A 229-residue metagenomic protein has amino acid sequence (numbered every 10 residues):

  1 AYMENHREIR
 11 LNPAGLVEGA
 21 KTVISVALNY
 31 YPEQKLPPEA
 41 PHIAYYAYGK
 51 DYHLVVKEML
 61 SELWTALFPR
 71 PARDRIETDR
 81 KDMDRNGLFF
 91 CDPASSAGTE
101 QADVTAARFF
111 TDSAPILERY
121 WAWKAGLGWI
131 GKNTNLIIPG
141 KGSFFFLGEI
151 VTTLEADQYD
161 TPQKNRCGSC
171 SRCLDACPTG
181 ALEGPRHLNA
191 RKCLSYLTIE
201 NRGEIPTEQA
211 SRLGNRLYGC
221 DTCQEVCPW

Functional and structural regions predicted by a protein language model:
A1-A72, I76, L88-C91, Q101-R166: Auxiliary alpha/beta "docking" domains used to position bulky ligands
I24, F145-V151, L182-A210, N215: Non-heme iron-sulfur electron-transfer modules
I76-T78, D82: Intrinsically disordered, low-complexity segments used as extracellular stalks/linkers and nuclear/regulatory IDRs
Y159-G168, A210-C220: Immediate flanking context of iron-sulfur cluster ligation sites
R172-Y196, R216-Y218, T222-W229: Iron-sulfur cluster-binding cysteine motifs and their immediate structural context in ferredoxin-like electron-transfer
